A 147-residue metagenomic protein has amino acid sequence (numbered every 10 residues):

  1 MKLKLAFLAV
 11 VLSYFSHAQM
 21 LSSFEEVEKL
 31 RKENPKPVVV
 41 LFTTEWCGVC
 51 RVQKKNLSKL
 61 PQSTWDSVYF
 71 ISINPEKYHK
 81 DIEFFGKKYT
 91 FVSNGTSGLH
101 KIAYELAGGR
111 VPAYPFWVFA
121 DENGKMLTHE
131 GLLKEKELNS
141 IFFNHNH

Functional and structural regions predicted by a protein language model:
K4-Y14: Sec-dependent N-terminal signal peptides
S16-A18: Boundary at the C-terminal end of the N-terminal hydrophobic targeting segment
M20-L21, W65-S97: Thiol-based oxidoreductase modules, predominantly thioredoxin-like and allied folds used for disulfide exchange
E33-C47: Short active-site neighborhood of thiol/selenol oxidoreductases, capturing the structured segment around
V38-L41, F70-I73, F116-F119: Structural recognition of the beta-strand scaffold that forms the well-ordered cores of secreted hydrolase catalytic
E45-V52, F116: C-type cytochrome heme c attachment motif
R51-W65: Typically the conserved alpha-helix immediately C-terminal to a functionally engaged Cys/Sec in thioredoxin-like
S93-H147: Non-catalytic, surface beta->alpha helical segment in thiol-disulfide oxidoreductase systems
